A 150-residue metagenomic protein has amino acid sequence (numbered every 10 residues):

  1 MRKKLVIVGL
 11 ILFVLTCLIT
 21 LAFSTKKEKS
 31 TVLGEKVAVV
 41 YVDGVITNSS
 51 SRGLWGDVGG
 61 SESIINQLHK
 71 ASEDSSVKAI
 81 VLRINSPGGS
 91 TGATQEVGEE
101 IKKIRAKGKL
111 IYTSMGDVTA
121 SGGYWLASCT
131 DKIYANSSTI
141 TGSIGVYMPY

Functional and structural regions predicted by a protein language model:
R2-K109, G116-Y150: Small-residue-centered hinge/linker elements
